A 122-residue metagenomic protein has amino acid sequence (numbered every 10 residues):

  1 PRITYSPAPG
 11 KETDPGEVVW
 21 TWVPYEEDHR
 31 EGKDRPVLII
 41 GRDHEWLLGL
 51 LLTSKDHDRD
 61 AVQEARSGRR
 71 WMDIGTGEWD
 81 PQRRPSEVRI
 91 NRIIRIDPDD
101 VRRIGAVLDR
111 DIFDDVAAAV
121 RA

Functional and structural regions predicted by a protein language model:
P1-R35, I39-A122: Conserved functional hotspots at enzyme active or ligand-binding sites that engage polyanionic ligands
